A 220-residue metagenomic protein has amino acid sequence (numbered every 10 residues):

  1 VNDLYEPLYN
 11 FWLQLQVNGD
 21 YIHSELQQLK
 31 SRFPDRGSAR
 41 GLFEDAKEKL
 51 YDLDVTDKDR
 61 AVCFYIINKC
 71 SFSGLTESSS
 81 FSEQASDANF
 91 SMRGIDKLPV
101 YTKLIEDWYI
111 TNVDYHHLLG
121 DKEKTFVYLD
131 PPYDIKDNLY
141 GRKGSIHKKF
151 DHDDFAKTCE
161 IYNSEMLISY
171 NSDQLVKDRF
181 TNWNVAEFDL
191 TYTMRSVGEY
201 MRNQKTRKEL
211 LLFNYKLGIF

Functional and structural regions predicted by a protein language model:
V1, I110, V185-E187: Conserved beta-strand scaffold positions in the cores of enzyme catalytic domains, especially in NTP/NDP-utilizing
V1-N2, I66, L211: Short, conserved beta-strand segments within well-ordered enzyme catalytic domains that often line or immediately flank
N2, N112, S169-Y170: Active-site-adjacent beta-strand anchor residues
Y5: Conserved SAM/SAH-binding beta-strand->alpha-helix loop
Y9: Short alpha-helix immediately C-terminal to the canonical SAM-binding loop
W12: Conserved SAM-binding loop
Q16-R142, K157: SAM-dependent nucleic-acid methyltransferase catalytic core
K148-F220: Long, positively charged, glycine-interspersed low-complexity recognition regions
